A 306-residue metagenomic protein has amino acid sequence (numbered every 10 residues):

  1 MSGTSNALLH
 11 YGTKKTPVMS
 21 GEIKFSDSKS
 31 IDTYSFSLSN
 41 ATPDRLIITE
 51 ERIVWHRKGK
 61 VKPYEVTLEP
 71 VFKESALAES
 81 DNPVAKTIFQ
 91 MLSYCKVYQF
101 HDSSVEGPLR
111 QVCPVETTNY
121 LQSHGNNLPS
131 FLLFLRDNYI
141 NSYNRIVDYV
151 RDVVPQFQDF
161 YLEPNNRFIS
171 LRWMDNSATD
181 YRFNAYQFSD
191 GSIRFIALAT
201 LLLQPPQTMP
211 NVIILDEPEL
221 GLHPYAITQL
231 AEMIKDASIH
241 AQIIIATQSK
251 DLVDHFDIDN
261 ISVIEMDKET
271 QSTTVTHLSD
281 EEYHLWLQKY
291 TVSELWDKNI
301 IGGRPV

Functional and structural regions predicted by a protein language model:
M1, P206-Q207, A237-S238: Post-Walker A helix-loop "phosphate-sensing" segment adjacent to the P-loop in P-loop NTPases
M1-P43: Conserved P-loop NTP-binding catalytic core
M1-S5, E51, H124, F195-L201 (+1 more regions): Phosphate-binding glycine-rich loops of NTP-binding sites
T16-M19, D44-L46, S93-Y94, I239 (+2 more regions): Short glycine-/polar-rich loops that comprise or flank the Walker A/P-loop and associated switch/sensor motifs
S28-D152, Q158-Y161: Electropositive, glycine-dotted interaction segments that contact anionic polymers or phosphate-rich ligands
S170, D175-T179, A185-L215, Y225-Q229 (+1 more regions): GG-anchored amphipathic helix commonly corresponding to the ABC/SMC/Rad50 NBD signature/C-loop
T228-V306: C-terminal lobe/lid and adjacent interdomain/linker elements of RecA-like ASCE P-loop ATPase modules
